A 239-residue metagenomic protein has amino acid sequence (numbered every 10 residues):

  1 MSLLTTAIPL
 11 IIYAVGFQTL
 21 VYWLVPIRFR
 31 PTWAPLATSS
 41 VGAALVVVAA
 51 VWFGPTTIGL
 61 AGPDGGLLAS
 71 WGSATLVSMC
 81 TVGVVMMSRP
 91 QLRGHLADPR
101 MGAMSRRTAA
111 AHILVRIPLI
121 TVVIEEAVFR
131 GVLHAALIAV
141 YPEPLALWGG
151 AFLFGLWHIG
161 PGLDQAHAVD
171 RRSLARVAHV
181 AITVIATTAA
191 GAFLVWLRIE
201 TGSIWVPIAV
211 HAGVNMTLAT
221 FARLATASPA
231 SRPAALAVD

Functional and structural regions predicted by a protein language model:
S2-G62, G66-A74, A103-M104: Alpha-helical transmembrane segments in multi-pass membrane proteins
V15-Q18, T108-D239: Transmembrane helix-loop-helix hairpins at the membrane interface of multi-pass integral membrane proteins
F17-V25, L45-G54, T81-M87, H158 (+2 more regions): Structural signal for membrane-spanning alpha-helices in multi-pass inner-membrane proteins, emphasizing helix cores
V25-R30, L96-G102, L137-P144: Membrane interface segments of multi-pass transport proteins and intramembrane proteases
G54-T57, S88-R93, R223-A235: Membrane-interface capping segments at transmembrane-helix boundaries
P55-P63, R93-R100, H134-A135: Membrane-interface helix termini and inter-helical loops of multi-pass transporters
G65-T81, P144-G149: Alpha-helical transmembrane segments
G72-R93, H112-V122: C-terminal halves and exits of single transmembrane alpha-helices
